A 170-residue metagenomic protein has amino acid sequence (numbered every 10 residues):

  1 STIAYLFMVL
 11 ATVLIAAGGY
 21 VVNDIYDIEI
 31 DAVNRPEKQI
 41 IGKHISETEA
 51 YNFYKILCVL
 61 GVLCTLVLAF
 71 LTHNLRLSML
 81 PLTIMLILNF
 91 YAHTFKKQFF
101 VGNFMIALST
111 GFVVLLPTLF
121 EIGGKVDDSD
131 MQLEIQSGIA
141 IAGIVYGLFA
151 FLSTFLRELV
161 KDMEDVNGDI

Functional and structural regions predicted by a protein language model:
S1-Y26, G61, R76-N89, E134-V160: Membrane-embedded alpha-helical segments that form the functional core of polytopic membrane enzymes, especially those
V9-A11, I28-P81: Multi-pass membrane catalytic core of lipid/isoprenoid biosynthesis enzymes
A11-I41, I45-E49, S153-I170: Acidic (Asp/Glu-rich) catalytic motifs at the cytosolic membrane interface
Y26-D31, F99-I106, I122-M131, M163-N167: A cytosolic-side transmembrane-helix exit/cap motif
I41-G42, F104-E121: Small-residue-rich segments of transmembrane alpha-helices in multi-pass membrane proteins, especially helix faces
K55-C58, H93, G111-V114, G124-I170: C-terminal membrane-associated helical module and adjoining short loops/tails
F70-T72, A92-V101: Membrane-interface helix caps and helix-loop-helix hairpins in membrane proteins
N89-F90, L116: Hydrophobic residues within the alpha-helical transmembrane core of Major Facilitator Superfamily
